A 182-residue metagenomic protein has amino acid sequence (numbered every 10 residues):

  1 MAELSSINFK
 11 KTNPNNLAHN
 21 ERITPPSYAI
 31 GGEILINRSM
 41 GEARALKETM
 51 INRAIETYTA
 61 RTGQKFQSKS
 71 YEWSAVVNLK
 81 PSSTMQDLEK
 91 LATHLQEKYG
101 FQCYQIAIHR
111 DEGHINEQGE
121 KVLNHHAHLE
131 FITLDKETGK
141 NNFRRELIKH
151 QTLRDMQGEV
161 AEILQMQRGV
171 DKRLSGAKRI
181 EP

Functional and structural regions predicted by a protein language model:
M1-P182: N-terminal nicking endonuclease/strand-transfer module with a His-rich metal-binding environment and a catalytic Tyr
